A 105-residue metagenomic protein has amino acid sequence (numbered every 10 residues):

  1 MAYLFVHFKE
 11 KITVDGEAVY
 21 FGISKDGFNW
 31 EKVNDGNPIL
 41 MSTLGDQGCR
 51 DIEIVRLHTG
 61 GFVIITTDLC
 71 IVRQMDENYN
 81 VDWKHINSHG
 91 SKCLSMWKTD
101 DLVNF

Functional and structural regions predicted by a protein language model:
M1-F105: Carbohydrate-active catalytic/glycan-binding domains of CAZyme proteins, especially the secreted or lumenal ectodomains
